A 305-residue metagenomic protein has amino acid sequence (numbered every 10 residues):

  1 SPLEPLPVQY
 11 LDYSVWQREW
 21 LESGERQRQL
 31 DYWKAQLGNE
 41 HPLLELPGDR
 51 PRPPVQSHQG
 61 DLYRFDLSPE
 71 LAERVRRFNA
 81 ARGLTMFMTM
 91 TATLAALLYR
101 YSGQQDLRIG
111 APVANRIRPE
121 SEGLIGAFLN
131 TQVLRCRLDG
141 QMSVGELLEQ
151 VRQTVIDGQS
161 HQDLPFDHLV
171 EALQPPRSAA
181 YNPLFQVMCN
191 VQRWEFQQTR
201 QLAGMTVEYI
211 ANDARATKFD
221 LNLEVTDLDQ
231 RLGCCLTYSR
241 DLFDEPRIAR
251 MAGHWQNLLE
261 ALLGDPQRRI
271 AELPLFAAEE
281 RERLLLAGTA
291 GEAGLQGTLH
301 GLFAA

Functional and structural regions predicted by a protein language model:
S1, V8-G24, L30-N39, P47-P54 (+5 more regions): Adenylate-forming
M251-H254: Short conserved active-site loop signatures built around small residues
R268-E272: Eukaryotic extended alpha-helical scaffolding/oligomerization regions that serve as protein-protein assembly interfaces
